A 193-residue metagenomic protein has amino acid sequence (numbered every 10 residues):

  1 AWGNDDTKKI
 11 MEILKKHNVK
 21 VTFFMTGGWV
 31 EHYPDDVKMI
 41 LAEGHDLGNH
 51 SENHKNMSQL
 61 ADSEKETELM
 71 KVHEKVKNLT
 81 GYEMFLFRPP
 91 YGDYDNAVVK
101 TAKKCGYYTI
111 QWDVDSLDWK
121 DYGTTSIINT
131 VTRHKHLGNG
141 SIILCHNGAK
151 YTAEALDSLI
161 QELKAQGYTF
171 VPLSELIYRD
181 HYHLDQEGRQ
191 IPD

Functional and structural regions predicted by a protein language model:
A1, T26-G28, E52, G92 (+3 more regions): Active-site beta-loop-alpha junctions enriched in small/polar residues
A1-L60, E64-M84, Y178: Active-site beta->alpha N-cap acidic-glycine motif
D5, K16-V21, V30-H32, Y151-D193: C-terminal domain-boundary segment and adjacent tail
D6-K9, K55-E83, D93-N139, T152-A155: Alpha-helical scaffold elements lining the catalytic groove of polysaccharide deacetylases
M11, V37-K38, V99, D157-I160: Short amphipathic alpha-helical segments and helix-helix/interface helices
H17, E43-G44, C105, N139-G140 (+1 more regions): Structured helix-beta-strand junction loops
V21-M25, D46-S51, F85-P89, Y108-D113 (+2 more regions): Structural recognition of the beta-strand scaffold that forms the well-ordered cores of secreted hydrolase catalytic
V37-I40, S63-K65, T125-I128, L184-R189: Short low-complexity, flexible loop/linker segments enriched in glycine and/or proline with clustered acidic
